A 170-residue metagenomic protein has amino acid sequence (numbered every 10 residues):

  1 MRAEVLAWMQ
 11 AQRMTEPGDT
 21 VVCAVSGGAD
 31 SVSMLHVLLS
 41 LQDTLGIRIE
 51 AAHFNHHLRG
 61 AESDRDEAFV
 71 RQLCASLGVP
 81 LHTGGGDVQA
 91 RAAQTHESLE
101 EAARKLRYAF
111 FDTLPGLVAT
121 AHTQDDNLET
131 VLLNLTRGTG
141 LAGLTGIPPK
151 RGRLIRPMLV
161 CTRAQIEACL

Functional and structural regions predicted by a protein language model:
M1-V25, A29-C169: Core alpha/beta nucleotide-donor-binding catalytic domains of modification enzymes
